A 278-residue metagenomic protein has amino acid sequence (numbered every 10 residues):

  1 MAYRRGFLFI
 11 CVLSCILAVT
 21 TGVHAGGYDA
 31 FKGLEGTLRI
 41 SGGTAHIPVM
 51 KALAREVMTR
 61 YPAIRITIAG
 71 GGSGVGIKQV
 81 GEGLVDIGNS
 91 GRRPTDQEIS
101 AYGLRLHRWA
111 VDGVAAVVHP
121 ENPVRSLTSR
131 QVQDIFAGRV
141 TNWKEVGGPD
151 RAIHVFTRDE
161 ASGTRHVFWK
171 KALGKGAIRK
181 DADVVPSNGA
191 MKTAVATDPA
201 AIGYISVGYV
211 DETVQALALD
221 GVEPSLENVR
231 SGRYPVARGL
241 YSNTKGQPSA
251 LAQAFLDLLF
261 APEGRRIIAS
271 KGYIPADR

Functional and structural regions predicted by a protein language model:
M1-C11: Bacterial N-terminal signal peptides that target proteins for export
F9-V19: Bacterial N-terminal signal peptides
V23-R278: Exported/periplasmic ABC-transporter solute-binding proteins
